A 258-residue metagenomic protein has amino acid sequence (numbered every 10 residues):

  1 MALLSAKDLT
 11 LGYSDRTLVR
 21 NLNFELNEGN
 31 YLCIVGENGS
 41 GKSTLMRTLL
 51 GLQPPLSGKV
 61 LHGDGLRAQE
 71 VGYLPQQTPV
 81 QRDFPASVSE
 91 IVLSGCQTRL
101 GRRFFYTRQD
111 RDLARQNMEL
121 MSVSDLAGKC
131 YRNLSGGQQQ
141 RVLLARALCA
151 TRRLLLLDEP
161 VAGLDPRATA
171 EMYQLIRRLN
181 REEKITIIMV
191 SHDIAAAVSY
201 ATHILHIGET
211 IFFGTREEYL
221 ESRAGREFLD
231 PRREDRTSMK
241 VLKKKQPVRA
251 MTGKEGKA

Functional and structural regions predicted by a protein language model:
G58-Q69: Conserved ABC transporter NBD signature motif
R108-L126: Conserved ABC ATPase "signature" region
C130-L134, Q138: Conserved ABC ATPase signature
L155-D158: Catalytic Walker B motif of ABC-type/P-loop ATPase nucleotide-binding domains
S191-H192: H-loop/switch region of ABC-family ATPase nucleotide-binding domains
I204-R216: H-loop (His-switch) and adjacent beta-strand-loop-beta switch element of ABC-type ATPase nucleotide-binding domains
E221-A258: ABC ATPase nucleotide-binding domains
